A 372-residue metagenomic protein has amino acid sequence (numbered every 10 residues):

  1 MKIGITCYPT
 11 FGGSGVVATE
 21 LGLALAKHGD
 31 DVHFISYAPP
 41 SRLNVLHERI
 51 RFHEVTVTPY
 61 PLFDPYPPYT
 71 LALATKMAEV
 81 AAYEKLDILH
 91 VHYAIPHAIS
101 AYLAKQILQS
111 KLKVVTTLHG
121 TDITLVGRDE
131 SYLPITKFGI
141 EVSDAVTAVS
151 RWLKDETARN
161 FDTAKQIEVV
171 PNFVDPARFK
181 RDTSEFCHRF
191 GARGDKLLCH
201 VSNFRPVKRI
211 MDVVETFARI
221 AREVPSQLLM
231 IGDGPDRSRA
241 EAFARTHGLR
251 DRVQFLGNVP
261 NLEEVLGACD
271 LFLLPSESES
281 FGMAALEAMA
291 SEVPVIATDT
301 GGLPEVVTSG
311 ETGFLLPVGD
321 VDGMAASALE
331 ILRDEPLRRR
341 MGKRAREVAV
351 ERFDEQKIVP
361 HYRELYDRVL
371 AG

Functional and structural regions predicted by a protein language model:
C7-F11, L23-Y69: N-terminal strand-loop element at the rim of the active site of nucleotide-sugar-dependent glycosyltransferases
W152, F173: Carbohydrate-associated surface elements
K180-A192, L337: A short helix/loop element that forms part of the nucleotide-sugar donor recognition site in Leloir-type
R193-C199, I210, V214-F255: A conserved nucleotide-sugar
N258, E277: Aromatic "clamp/platform" in nucleotide-sugar-dependent glycosyltransferases that forms part of the donor/acceptor
P294-A297, V307: Short hydrophobic beta-strand element within catalytic cores of glycosyltransferases and related nucleotide-activated
S309-G310, F314-V321, E330-E335: Conserved acidic donor-binding segment of nucleotide-sugar-dependent glycosyltransferases
G323, E330, L337-R352, I358-E364: A short, well-ordered alpha-helix in the C-terminal region of glycosyltransferases
